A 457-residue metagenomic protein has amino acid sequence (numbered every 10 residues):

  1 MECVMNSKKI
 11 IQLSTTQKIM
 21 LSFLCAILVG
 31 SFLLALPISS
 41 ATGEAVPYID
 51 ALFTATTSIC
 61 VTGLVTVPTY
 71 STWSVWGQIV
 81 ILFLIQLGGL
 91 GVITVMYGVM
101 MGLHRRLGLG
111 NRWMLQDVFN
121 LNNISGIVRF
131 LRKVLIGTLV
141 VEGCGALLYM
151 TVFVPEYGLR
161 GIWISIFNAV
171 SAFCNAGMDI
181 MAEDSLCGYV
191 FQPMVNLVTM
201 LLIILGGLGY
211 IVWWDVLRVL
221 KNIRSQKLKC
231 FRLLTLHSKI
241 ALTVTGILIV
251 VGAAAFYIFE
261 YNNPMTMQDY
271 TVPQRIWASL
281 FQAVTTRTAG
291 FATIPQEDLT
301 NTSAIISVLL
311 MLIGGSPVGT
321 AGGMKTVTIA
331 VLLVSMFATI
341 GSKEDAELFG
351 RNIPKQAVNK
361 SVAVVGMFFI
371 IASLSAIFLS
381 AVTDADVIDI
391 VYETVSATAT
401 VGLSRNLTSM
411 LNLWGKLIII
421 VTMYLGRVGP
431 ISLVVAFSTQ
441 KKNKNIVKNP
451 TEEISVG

Functional and structural regions predicted by a protein language model:
M1-G457: Membrane-proximal intracellular helices of multi-pass ion channels
